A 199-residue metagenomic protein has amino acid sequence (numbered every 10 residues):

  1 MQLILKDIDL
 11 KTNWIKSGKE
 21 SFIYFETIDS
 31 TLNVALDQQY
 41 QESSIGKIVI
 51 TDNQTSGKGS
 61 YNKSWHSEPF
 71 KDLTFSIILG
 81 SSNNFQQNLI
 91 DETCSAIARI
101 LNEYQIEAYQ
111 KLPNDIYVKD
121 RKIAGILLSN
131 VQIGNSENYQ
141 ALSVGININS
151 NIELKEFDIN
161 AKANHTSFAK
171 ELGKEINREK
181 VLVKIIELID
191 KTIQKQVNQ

Functional and structural regions predicted by a protein language model:
M1-I100, I106, E175-I176, Q194: N-terminal lobe of the biotin/lipoate ligase/transferase fold
Q2-L5, S82-A108, V118-Q199: Long, positively charged amphipathic alpha-helical accessory segments at protein N-termini or as interdomain linkers
S44, S60, K111, R121-I123: Short beta-strand-initiation
T51-D52, L112, V144: A secondary-structure boundary/capping signal
